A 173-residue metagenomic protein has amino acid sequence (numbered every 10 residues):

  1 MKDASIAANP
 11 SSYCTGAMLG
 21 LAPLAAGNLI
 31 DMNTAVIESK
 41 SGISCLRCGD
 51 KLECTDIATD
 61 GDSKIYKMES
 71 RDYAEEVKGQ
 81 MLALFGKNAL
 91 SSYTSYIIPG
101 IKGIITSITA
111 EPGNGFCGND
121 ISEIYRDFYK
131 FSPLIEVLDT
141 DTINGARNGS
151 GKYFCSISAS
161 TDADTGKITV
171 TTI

Functional and structural regions predicted by a protein language model:
M1-V36, I43-C54: Glycine-/Pro-rich loop/turn segments that contact NAD(P) or position catalytic residues in Rossmann-like domains
N33-T34, I43-T172: C-terminal substrate-binding/catalytic lobe of Rossmann-fold NAD(P)-dependent oxidoreductases
